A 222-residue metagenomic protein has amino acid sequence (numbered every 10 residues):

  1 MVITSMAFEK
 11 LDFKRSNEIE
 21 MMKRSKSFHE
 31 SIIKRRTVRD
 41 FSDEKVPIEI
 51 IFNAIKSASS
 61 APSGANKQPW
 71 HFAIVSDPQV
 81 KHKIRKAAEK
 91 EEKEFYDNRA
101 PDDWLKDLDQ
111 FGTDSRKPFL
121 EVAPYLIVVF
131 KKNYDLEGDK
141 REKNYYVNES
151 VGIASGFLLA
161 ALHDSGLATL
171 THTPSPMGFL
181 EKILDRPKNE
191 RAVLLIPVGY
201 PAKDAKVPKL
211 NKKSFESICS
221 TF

Functional and structural regions predicted by a protein language model:
M1-V38, S42-I48, F52, E94: N-terminal accessory segments that position/regulate proteins before the catalytic core
V2, I74-V151: Glycine/small-residue-rich phosphate/adenosyl-binding loop
V2-E20, R24, D114, R191-F222: C-terminal helix-cap and adjacent tail motif
A54-S59, N133-I183: Small-aliphatic-rich amphipathic alpha-helix that forms the alpha element of a beta-alpha
S57-S59, Q110-S115, L180-K182, A205: Glycine-rich, charged/polar anion/phosphate-binding loops that engage phosphate groups from diverse ligands
S59-A65: Glycine-rich phosphate/pyrophosphate-binding beta-alpha loops
A65-S76: Short loop-to-beta-strand entry elements in the cores of soluble alpha/beta enzymes
L180-L194: Short, electropositive alpha-helical surface patch
